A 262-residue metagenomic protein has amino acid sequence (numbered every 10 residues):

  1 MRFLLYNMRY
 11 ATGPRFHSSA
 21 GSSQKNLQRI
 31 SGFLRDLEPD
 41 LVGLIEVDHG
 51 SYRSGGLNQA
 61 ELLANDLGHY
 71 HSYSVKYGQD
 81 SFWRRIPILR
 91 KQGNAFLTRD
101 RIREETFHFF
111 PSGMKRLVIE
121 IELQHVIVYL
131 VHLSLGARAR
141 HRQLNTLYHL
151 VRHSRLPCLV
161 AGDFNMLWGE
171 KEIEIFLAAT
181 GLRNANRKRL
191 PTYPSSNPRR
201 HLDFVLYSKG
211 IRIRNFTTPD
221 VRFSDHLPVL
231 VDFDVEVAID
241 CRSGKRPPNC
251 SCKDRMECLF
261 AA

Functional and structural regions predicted by a protein language model:
M1-D66, Y73-S81, V237-A262: N-terminal, active-site-proximal structural segment of metallo-dependent hydrolase catalytic domains
R2-M8, I30-G56, V128-V131, L147-E174 (+3 more regions): Active-site beta-strand/loop signature of hydrolases that rely on acidic residues for catalysis
M8, V47-H125, T217-D220: Structured beta-strand-rich core segments of catalytic domains in phosphoester-bond hydrolases
M8-A11, H49, G78-Q79, D100-R103 (+4 more regions): Short, solvent-exposed loop/turn segments at secondary-structure junctions
A11-G13, H49-Y52, Q79-S81, G136-A139 (+2 more regions): Active-site environment of divalent metal-dependent phosphoester hydrolases
E38, G68, R99-R101, R155 (+2 more regions): Residue-level detector of structured alpha->beta connecting loops
T106-F109, E122, H149-L159, N165-A262: Metal-dependent phosphoester-hydrolase catalytic domains
A137-H149: Alpha-helical scaffold elements lining the catalytic groove of polysaccharide deacetylases
